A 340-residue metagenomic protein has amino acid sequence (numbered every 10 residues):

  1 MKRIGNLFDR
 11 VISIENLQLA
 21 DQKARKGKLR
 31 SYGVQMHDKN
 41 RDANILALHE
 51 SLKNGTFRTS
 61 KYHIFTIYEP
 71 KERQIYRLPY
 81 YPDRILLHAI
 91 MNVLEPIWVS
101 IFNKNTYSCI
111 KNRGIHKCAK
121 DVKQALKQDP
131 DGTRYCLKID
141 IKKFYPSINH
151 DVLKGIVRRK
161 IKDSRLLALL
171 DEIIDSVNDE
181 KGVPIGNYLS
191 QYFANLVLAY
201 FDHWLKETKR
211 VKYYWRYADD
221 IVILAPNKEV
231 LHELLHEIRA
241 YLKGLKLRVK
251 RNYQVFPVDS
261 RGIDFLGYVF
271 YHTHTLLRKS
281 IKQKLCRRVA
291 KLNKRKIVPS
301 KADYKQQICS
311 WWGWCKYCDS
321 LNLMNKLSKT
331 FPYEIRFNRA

Functional and structural regions predicted by a protein language model:
M1-L153, K162, D175, A340: Conserved two-metal-ion catalytic palm core of "right-hand" nucleic acid polymerases, unifying RNA-dependent RNA
S51, P70, K104-N105, K117-A218 (+6 more regions): Conserved polymerase palm-domain catalytic core
T56, K212-Y213, R248-R251: Short secondary-structure junctions
S60-Y62, W215-D219, R251-N252: Short Gly/Ser/Thr- and Asp/Glu-enriched loop/turn motifs at secondary-structure junctions
H88, H232-E233, V249-A340: Right-hand nucleic-acid polymerase module
V93-I97, Y200, W204, Y241: Active-site catalytic microenvironments for nucleophilic, acid-base chemistry
F102-N105, L247-R251: A short, aromatic/hydrophobic, helix- or strand-capping loop or linear motif that either lines the entrance/gate
I161, R239-L247: A common structural junction motif
